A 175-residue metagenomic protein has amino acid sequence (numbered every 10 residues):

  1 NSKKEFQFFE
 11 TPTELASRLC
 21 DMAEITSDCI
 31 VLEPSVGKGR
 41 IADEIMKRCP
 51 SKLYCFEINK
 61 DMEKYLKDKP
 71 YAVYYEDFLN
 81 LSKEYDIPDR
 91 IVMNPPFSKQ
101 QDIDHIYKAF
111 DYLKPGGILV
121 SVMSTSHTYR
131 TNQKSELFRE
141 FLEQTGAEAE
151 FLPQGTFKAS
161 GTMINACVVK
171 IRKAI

Functional and structural regions predicted by a protein language model:
N1-I175: Class I S-adenosyl-L-methionine-dependent methyltransferase catalytic core
